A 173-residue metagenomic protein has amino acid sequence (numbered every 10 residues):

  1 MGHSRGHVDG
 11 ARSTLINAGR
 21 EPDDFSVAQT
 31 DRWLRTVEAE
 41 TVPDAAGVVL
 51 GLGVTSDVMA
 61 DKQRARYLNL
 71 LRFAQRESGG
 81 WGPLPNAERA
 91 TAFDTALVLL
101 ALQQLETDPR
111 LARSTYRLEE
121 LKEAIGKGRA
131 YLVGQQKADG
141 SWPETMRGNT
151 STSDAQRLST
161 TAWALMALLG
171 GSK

Functional and structural regions predicted by a protein language model:
M1-A28, T36-N69, F73-A130, G134-K173: An alpha-helical repeat/solenoid feature that recognizes helix-turn-helix modules
